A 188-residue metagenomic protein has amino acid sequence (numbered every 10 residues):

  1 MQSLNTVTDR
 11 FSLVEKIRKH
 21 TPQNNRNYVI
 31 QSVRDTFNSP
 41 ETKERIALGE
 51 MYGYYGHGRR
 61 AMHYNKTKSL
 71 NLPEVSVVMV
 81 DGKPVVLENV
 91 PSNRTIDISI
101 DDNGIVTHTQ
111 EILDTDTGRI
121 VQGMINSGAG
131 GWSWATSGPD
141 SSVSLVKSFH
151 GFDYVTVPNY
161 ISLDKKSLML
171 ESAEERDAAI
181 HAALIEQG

Functional and structural regions predicted by a protein language model:
M1-E175: Signature of dsDNA virion morphogenesis modules
E171-G188: Short, cationic low-complexity segments
